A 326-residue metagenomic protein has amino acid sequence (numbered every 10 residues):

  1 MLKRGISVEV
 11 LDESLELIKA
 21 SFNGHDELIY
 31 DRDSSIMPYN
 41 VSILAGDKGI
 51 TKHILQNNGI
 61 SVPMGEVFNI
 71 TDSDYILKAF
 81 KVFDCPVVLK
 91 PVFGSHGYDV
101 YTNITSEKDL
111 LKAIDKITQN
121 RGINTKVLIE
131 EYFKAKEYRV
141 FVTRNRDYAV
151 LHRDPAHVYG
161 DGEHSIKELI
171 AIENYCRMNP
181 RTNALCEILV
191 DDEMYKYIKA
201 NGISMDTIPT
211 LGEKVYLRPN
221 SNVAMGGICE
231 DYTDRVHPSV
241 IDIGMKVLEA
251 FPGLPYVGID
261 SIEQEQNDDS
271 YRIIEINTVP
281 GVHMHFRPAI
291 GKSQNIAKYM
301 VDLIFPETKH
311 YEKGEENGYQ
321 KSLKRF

Functional and structural regions predicted by a protein language model:
M1-I18: N-terminal-biased segments
S7, L11, D26-E27, D234 (+1 more regions): Low-complexity, highly charged intrinsically disordered N-terminal segments that act as targeting/localization
S7, R139, D260-I262: Short, surface-exposed charged micro-motifs
I18-L28, Y138-T143, A149, N267-M284: A short beta-strand motif that forms the metal-chelation/ATP-contact edge of phosphoryl-transfer active sites
Y30-D31, I36-E187, P238-I241: Active-site nucleotide/adenylate-binding loops and adjacent lid/helix of ATP-dependent enzymes
N69, F93, F133, D260-E265 (+1 more regions): Short, flexible loop/turn elements at secondary-structure junctions
K134, V142-K246, V282-S293: ATP-dependent carboxylate/phosphate-activation module, predominantly the ATP-grasp catalytic core and closely related
V223-D242, E249-Y256, E263-F326: C-terminal active-site "lid" helix and adjoining low-complexity regulatory extension at the edge of ATP-using catalytic
